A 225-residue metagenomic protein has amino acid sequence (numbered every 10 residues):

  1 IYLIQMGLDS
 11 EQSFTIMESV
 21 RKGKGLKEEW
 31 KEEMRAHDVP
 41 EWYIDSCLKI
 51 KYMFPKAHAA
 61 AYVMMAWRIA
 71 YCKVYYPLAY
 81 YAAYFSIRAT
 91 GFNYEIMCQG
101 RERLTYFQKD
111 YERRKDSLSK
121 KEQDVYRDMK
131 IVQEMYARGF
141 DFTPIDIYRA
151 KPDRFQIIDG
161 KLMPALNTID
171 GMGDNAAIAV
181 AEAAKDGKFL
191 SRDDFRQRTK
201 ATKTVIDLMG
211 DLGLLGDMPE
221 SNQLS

Functional and structural regions predicted by a protein language model:
I1-S225: Noncatalytic, beta-rich nucleic-acid-contacting surfaces in large DNA/RNA-processing enzymes
